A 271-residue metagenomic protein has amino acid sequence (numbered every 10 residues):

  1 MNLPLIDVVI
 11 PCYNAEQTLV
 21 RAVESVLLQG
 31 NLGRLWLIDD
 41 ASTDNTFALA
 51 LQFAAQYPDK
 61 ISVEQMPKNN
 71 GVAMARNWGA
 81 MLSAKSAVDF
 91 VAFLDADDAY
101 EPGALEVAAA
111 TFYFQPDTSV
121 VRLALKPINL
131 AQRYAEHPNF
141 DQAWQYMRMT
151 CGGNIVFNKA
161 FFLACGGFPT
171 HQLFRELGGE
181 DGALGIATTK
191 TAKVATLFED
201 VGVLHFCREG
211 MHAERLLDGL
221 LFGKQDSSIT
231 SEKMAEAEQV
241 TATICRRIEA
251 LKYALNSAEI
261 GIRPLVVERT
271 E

Functional and structural regions predicted by a protein language model:
E24-G33: Short, acidic, metal-binding catalytic loop of nucleotide-sugar glycosyltransferases
S25, D39-L49, K68, D98: A conserved acidic beta->alpha catalytic loop
N45, D98-T111: Acidic donor-binding/catalytic loop of UDP-sugar-dependent glycosyltransferases, especially processive GT2
M66-S83: Glycine-rich, basic loop-to-helix element that forms the pyrophosphate-binding segment of sugar-nucleotide handling
A87-D97: Short beta-strand-to-loop acidic/aromatic patch adjacent to the donor-nucleotide binding site
L105-Y134: Conserved donor NDP-sugar-binding/catalytic core segment of glycosyltransferases
R175-L184: Acidic donor-binding loop at a coil-to-helix junction in glycosyltransferase catalytic cores that engages
I186-V203: Catalytic donor-sugar/metal-binding loop of nucleotide-sugar-dependent glycosyltransferases
